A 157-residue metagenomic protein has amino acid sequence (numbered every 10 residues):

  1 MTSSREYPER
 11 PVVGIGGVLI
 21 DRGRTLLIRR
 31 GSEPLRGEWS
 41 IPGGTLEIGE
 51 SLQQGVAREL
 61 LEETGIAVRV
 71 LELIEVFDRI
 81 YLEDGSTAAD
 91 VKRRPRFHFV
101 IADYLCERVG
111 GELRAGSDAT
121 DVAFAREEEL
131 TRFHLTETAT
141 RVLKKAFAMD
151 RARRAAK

Functional and structural regions predicted by a protein language model:
T2-T25: Conserved N-terminal beta-strand and adjoining loop/helix that marks the start of the Nudix/MutT-like hydrolase domain
L19-I20, L27, C106-R108, F124: Conserved hydrophobic "DFG−1" position in protein kinase catalytic cores
P34-G37: A conserved beta-turn-beta hairpin within the catalytic core of GNAT-like acetyltransferases that forms part
S40, A67, H98, A123-F124: Short aromatic/basic micro-patch
I41-I74, Y104: The catalytic Nudix box helix
D78-E112: Active-site-adjacent beta-strand/loop module that shapes the phosphate/pyrophosphate-binding cleft
D103-L105, R114-A146: NUDIX/MutT-family hydrolases
R151-K157: Acidic/histidine-enriched, glycine/proline-rich intrinsically disordered or flexible terminal extensions
